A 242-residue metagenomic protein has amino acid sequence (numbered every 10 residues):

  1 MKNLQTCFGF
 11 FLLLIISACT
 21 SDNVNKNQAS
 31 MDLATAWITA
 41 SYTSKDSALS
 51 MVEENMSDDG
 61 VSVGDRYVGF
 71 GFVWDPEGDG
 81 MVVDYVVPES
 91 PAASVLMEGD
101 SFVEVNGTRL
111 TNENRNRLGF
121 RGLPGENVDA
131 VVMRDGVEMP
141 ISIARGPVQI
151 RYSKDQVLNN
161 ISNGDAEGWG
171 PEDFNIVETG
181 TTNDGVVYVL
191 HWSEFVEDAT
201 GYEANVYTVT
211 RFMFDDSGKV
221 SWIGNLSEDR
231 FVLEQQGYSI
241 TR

Functional and structural regions predicted by a protein language model:
M1-F8: Bacterial N-terminal signal peptides that target proteins for export
I15-A18: C-terminal motif of bacterial Sec signal peptides marking the signal peptidase cleavage site
T20-D22: Bacterial signal peptide processing site
K26-Q28, T35-Y85, L118-R121, I143-A144 (+1 more regions): PDZ/PDZ-like peptide-tail recognition elements
A92-N112: Conserved PDZ fold ligand-binding element
S94, Q149-R151, W222-R242: Low-complexity, intrinsically disordered terminal/linker segments enriched in charged and Gly/Pro repeats
R117-D155: PDZ-domain C-terminal substructure recognizer with occasional recognition of PDZ-binding tails
P140-Y202: Surface-exposed, charged secondary-structure patches
